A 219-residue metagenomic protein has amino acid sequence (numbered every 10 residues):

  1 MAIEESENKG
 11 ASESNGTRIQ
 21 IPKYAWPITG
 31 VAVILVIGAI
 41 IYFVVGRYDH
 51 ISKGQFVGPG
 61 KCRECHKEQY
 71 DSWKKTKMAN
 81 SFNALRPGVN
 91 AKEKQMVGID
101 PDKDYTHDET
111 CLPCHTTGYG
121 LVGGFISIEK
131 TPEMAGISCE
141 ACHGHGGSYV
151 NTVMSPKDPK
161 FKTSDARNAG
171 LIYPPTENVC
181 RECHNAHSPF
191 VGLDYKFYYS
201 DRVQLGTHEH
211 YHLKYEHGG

Functional and structural regions predicted by a protein language model:
M1, E109-C114, C180-C183: Generic structural hydrophobic/aromatic packing signal, biased to beta-strands
M1-T17: N-terminal intrinsically disordered, acidic low-complexity segments at the extreme N-terminus
E13-G30, I34-P174, D194-G219: Sequence context of c-type cytochrome heme-c attachment sites
Y173-Y195: A contiguous, mid-protein "functional segment" used to position or interact with cofactors/ions or partner subunits
